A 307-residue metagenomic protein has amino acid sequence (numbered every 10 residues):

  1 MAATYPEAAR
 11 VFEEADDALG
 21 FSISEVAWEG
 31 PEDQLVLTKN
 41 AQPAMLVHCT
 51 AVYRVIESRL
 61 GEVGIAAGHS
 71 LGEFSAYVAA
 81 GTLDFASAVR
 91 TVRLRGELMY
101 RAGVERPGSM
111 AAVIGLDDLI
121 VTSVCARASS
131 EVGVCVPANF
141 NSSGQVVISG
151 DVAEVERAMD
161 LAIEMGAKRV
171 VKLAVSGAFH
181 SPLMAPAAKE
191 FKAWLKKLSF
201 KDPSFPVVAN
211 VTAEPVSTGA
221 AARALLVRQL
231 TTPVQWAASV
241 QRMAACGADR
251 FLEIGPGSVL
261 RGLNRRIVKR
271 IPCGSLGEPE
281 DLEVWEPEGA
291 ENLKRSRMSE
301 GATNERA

Functional and structural regions predicted by a protein language model:
M1-T122, A126-R127, L173, R250-E283: FabD-like malonyl-/acyl-CoA
D17-F21, P31, A80-P233: Alpha/beta catalytic cores of group-transfer enzymes, especially the acyltransferase/condensing modules of polyketide
S70, S199, G247: Conserved functional loop/turn residues at catalytic and ligand-binding sites
I163, Q241-G247: Non-catalytic positions within long, well-ordered alpha-helices that form the structural scaffold/packing of enzyme
V234-R242: A short, well-structured juxtamembrane/interface segment
E288-A290: Post-His helix in hydrolase/transferase enzymes
R297, T303-A307: Short, low-complexity, charge-dense intrinsically disordered segments
